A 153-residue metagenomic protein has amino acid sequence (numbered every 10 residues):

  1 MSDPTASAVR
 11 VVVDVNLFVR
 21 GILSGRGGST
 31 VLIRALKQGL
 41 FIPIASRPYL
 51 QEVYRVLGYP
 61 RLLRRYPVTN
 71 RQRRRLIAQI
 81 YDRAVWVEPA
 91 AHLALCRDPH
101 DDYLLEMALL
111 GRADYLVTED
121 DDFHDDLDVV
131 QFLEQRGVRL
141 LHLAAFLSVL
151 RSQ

Functional and structural regions predicted by a protein language model:
M1-A45: Short, well-structured N-terminal submotif of metal-dependent ribonuclease cores
V15, R47, E119-D121: Short secondary-structure boundary segments
F18, L50, L62, F123-H124 (+1 more regions): A generic structural signal for short hydrophobic patches within well-formed alpha-helices
A35, M107, F132: Hydrophobic/aromatic ligand-binding patch that stacks against planar heteroaromatic rings of cofactors or nucleotides
A35-A91: PIN-domain endoribonuclease scaffold, especially VapC-family toxins
Q51-E52, L93-C96, L143-R151: A short acidic, often aromatic-flanked loop/helix-cap motif at beta-alpha or helix-coil junctions that lines enzyme
D82-L116, D125: Active-site neighborhoods of divalent-metal-dependent phosphate/nucleic-acid chemistry enzymes
G111-Y115, D121-Q153: Acidic, PIN/NYN-like endoribonuclease modules and their adjacent C-terminal/linker elements
